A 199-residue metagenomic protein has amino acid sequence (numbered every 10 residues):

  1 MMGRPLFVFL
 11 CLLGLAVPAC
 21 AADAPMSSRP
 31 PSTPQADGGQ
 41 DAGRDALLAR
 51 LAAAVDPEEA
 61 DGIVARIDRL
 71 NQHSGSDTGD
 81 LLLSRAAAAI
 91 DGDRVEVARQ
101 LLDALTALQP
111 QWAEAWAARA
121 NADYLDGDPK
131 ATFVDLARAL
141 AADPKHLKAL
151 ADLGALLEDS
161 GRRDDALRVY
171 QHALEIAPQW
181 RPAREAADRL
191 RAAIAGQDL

Functional and structural regions predicted by a protein language model:
M2-G3, A19-L83: N-terminal leader/linker segments that initiate helical-solenoid repeat arrays
P25-Q35, G62, R69, H73 (+2 more regions): Terminal, low-structured helical/coil segments at or just beyond the last alpha-helical repeat
L48, A65-D68, D103, A137 (+1 more regions): Alpha-solenoid helical repeat scaffolds
P57-A60, V95, P129, R163: TPR-repeat structural position
S76-A149: Alpha-helical adaptor scaffolds
D91, L125, D159-S160, R189-G196: Register position in tetratricopeptide repeats
R119-A120, L153, A187: Residue-level signature of tetratricopeptide-repeat
